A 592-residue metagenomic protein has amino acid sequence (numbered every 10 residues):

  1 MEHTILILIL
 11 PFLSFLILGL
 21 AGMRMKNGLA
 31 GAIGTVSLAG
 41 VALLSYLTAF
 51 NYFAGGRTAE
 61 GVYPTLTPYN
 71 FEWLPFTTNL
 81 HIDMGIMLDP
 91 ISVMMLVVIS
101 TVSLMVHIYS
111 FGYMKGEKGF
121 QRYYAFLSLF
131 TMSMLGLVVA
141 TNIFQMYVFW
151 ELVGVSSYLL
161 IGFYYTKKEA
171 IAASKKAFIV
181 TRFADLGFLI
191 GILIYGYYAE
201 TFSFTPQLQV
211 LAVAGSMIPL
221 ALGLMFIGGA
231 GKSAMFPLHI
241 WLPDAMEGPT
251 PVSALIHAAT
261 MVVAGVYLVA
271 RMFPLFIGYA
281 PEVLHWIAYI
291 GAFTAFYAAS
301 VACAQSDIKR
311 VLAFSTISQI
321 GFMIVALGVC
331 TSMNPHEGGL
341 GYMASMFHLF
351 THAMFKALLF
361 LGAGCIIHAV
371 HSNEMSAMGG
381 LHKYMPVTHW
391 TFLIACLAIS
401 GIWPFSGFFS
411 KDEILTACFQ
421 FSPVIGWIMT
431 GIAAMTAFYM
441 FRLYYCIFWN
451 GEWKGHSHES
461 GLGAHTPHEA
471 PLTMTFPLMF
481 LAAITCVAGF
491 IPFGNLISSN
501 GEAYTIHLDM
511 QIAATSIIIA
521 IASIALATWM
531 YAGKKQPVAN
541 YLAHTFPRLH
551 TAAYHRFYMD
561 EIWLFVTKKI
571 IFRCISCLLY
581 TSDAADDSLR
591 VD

Functional and structural regions predicted by a protein language model:
E2-I5, A21-A125, Y197-G215, P219 (+5 more regions): Transmembrane helix-loop-helix hairpins at membrane boundaries of multipass inner-membrane proteins
I9-M23: N-terminal signal-anchor/start-transfer transmembrane helix
N27-A39, K175-R182, M385-W390, H468-F480: Alpha-helical transmembrane segments and their helix-start/interface "positive-inside/aromatic belt" motifs in integral
S37-F53, A184-L193, C396-I399, P477-I491: Hydrophobic alpha-helical membrane-insertion segments
H81-L96, I218-G229, M429-T430, M510-S523: Hydrophobic alpha-helical transmembrane segments
M105-M146, V155-T466, F490: Hydrophobic transmembrane alpha-helices and their helix-loop junctions in integral membrane proteins
H382-H389, L443-S523, A527-M530, K534-K569: Cytoplasmic/organellar membrane-interface segments at the starts of transmembrane helices in multi-pass inner-membrane
Y580-D587: Conserved small/polar residues in nucleotide/adenosyl-binding loops
